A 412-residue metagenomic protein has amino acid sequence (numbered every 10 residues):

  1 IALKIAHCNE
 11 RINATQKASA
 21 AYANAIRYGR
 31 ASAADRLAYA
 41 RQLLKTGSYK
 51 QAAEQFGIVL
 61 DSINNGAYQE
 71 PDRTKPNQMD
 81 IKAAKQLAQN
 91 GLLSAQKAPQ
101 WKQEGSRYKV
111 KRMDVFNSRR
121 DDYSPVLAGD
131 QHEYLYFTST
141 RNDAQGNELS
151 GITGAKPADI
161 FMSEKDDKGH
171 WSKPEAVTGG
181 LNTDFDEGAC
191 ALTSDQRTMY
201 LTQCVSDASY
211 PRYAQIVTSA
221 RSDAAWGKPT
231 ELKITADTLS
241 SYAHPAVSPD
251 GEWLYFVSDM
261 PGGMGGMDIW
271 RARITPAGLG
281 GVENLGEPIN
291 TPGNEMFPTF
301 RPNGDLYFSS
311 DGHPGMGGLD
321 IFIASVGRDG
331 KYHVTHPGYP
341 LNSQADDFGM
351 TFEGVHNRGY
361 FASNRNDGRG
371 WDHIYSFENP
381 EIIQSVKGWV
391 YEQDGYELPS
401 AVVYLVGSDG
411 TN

Functional and structural regions predicted by a protein language model:
I1-K4, A33-A38, E54, Q69-T74: Alpha-solenoid helical repeat scaffolds
A2, Y28-A31, R36, S222 (+1 more regions): Inter-repeat boundary and helix-capping residues of tandem alpha-helical solenoids
R11, T15, A38, K45 (+4 more regions): Short, conserved micro-motifs composed of acidic
N24-A25, V59: Canonical positions in the second alpha-helix
T411-N412: Short, solvent-exposed S/T- and G/P-enriched segments that are highly enriched in secreted/extracellular and lumenal
